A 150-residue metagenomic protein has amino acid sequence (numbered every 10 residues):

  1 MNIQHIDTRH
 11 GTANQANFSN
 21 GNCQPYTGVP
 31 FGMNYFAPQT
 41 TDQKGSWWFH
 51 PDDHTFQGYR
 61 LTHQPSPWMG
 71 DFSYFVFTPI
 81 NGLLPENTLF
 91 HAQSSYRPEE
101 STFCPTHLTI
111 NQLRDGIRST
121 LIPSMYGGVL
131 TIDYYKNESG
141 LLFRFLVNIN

Functional and structural regions predicted by a protein language model:
M1-N150: Accessory carbohydrate-recognition regions in carbohydrate-active enzymes
